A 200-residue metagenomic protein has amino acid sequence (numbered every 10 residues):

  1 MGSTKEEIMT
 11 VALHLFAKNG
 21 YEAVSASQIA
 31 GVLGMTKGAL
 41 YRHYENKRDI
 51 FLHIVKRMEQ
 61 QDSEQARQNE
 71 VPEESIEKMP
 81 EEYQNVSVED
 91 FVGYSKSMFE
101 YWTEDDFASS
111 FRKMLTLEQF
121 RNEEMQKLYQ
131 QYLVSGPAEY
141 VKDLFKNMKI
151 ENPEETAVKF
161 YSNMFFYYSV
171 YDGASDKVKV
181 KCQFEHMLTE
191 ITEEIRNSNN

Functional and structural regions predicted by a protein language model:
M1-T4: Short, Lys/Arg-enriched anionic-surface-contact patches
E7, V11, L15-R57: Helix-turn-helix
M9, V55, Q126-A138: Amphipathic, non-transmembrane alpha-helical scaffold segments
H53, A66-D105, P153-F160: Hydrophobic alpha-helical connector segments
E70-P72, Y94, M187-N200: N-terminal hydrophobic signal/anchor transmembrane helix of membrane proteins
R112, K127-Q131, S135, F145-I191: Hydrophobic/aromatic-rich alpha-helical bundle segments in the mid-to-C-terminal region
E118-E123: Short loop-to-helix capping motifs
